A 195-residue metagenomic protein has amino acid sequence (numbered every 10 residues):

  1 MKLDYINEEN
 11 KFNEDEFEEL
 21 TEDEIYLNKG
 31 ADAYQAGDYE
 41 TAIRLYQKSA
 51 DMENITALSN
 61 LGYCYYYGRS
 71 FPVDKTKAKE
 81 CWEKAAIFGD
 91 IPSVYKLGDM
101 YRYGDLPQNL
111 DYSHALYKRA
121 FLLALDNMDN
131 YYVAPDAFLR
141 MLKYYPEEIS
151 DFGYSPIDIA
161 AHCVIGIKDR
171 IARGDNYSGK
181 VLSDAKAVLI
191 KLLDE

Functional and structural regions predicted by a protein language model:
N10-I25: TPR-adjacent "capping" and linker segments in tetratricopeptide-repeat scaffold/adaptor proteins
T21-E22, M52-N54, Y67-R69, I87-D90 (+3 more regions): Short helix-capping/linker turns of helical repeat alpha-solenoids
E22-T41, L45-K48: Alpha-helical segment of the N-proximal tetratricopeptide repeat
Y26-A33, N60-Y67, K96-Y103, F138-Y145 (+2 more regions): Hydrophobic face of amphipathic alpha-helices that form TPR/SEL1-like repeat modules and related alpha-solenoid
D111-D126, L139, F152-A172: TPR/TPR-like (Sel1-like) alpha-helical repeat modules
